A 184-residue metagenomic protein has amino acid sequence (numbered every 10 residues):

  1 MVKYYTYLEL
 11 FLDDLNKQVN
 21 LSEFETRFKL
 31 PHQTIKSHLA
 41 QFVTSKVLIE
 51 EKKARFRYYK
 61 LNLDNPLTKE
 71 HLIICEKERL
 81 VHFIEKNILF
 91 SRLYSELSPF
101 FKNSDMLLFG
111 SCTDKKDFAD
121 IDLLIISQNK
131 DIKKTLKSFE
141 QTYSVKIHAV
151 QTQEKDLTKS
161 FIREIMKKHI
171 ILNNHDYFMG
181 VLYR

Functional and structural regions predicted by a protein language model:
M1-K102, T113-F118, S127-R184: Catalytic core of pol beta-like nucleotidyltransferases
L108-S111: Glycine-rich beta-strand-to-loop/alpha-helix junction loops that act as flexible
